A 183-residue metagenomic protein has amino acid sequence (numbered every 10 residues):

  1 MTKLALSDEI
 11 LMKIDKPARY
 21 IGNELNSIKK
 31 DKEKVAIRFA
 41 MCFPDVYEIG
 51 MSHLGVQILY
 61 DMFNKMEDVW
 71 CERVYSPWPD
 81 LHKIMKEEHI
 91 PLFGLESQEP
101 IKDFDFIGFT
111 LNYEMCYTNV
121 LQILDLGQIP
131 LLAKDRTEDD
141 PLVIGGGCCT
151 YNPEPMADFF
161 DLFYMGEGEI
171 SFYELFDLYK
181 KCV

Functional and structural regions predicted by a protein language model:
M1-K16, M66: Helix-enriched interaction subdomains in cytosolic or periplasmic regions, typified by TIR/SEFIR signaling/NADase cores
T2, N23-I28, D61: ER/secretory pathway lumenal C-terminal domains and tails of membrane proteins involved in glycoprotein biogenesis
E24-K34, S97-E99: Short boundary motifs at domain starts and secondary-structure transition points
I37-R38, D45, G50-L54, I58-M66 (+3 more regions): General detector of N-terminal leader/presequence modules that precede the first folded domain
F39, P44, G50-D61, K65-M85 (+2 more regions): Low-complexity, highly charged intrinsically disordered N-terminal segments that act as targeting/localization
S76-V183: Glycine-rich beta-alpha loop elements in corrinoid/cobalamin-binding modules across cobalamin-dependent enzymes
